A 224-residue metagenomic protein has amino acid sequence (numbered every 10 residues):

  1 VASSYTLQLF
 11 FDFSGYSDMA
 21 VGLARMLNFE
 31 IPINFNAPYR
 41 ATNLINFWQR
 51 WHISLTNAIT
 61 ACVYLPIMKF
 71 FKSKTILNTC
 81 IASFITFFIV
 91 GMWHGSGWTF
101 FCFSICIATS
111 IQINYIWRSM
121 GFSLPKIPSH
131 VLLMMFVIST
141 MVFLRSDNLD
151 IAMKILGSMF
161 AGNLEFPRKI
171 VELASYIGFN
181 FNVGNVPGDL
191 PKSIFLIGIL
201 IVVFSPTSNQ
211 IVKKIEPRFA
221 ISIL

Functional and structural regions predicted by a protein language model:
V1-Y16, A24-F29, A37, A41-L224: Non-catalytic, membrane-anchoring transmembrane segments at the edges
